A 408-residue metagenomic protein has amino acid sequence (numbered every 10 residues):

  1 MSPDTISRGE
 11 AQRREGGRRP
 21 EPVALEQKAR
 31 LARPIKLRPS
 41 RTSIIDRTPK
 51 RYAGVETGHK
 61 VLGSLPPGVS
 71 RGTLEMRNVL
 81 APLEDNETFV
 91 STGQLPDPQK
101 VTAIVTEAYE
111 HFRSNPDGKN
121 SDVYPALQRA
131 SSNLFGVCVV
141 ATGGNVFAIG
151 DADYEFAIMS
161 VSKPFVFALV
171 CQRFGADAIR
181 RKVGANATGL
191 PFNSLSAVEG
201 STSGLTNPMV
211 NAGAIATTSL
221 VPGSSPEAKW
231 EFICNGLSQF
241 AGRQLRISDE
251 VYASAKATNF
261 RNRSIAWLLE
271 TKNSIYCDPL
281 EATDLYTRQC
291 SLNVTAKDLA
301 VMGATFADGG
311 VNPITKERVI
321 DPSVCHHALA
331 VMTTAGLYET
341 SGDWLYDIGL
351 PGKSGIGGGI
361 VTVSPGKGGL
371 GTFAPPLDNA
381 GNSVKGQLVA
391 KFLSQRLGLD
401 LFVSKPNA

Functional and structural regions predicted by a protein language model:
E15, E21-E26, A32, L37-P39: Periodic, rod-like helical contexts
R30, R41, K50, P67-V79: Acidic Ca2+-chelating loop motifs
L83-F89, G309-A408: Structured C-terminal helix/loop/strand segments within mature extracytoplasmic catalytic/sensor domains
E84-E110, N115-D117, V170-Q289: Active-site-adjacent helix/loop patches that line small-molecule binding or acyl-intermediate pockets
R113-I149, V361-T362: A short, well-structured edge-of-sheet supersecondary motif
G144, A157-R180, M302, L370: Active-site SXXK
K256-N259, W267-H327, A380-S383: Penicillin-binding protein/beta-lactamase superfamily catalytic region
